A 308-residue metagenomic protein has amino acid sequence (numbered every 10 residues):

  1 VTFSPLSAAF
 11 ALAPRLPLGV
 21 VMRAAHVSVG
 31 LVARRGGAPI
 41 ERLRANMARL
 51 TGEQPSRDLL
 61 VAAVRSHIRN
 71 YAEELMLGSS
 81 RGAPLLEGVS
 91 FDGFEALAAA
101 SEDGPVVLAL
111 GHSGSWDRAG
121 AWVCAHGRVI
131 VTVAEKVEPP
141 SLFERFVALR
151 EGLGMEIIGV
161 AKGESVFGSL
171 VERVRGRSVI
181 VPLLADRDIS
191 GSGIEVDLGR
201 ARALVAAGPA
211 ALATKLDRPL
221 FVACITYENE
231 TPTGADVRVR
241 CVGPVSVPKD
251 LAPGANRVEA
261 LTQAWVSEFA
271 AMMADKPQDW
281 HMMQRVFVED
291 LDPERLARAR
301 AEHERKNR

Functional and structural regions predicted by a protein language model:
V1-L110, F143-A148, G154, R308: Membrane-anchoring hydrophobic helices of lipid-metabolizing enzymes
S4, P39, V89, K162 (+1 more regions): Soluble or luminal CAZymes and related metallo-dependent hydrolases
V32, L50-E53, R57, V61 (+4 more regions): Non-catalytic C-terminal accessory region of glycerolipid acyltransferases and related lyso-lipid remodeling enzymes
I40-R42, K136-P140, R202-A206: Active-site metal-coordination segments of metallo-dependent hydrolases
E87-F91, H112-S113, P139, V160-E164 (+2 more regions): A conditional alpha-helix N-cap/helix-loop micro-motif detector
F94, V133-E135, V160, V242-P244 (+1 more regions): Conserved beta-strand termini and adjacent loop/short-helix elements that scaffold enzyme active sites in alpha/beta
F94-A98, G120-C124, F143-V147, L170-V171 (+2 more regions): Short amphipathic alpha-helical segments and helix-helix/interface helices
G104-K162, G191-I194: Catalytic core of membrane glycerolipid acyltransferases/transacylases, capturing the structured, soluble-facing
